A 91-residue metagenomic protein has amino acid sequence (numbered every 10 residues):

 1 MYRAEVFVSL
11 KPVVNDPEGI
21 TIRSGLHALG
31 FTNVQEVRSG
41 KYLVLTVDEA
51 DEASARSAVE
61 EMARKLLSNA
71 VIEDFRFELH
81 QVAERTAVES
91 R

Functional and structural regions predicted by a protein language model:
M1-V82, T86-R91: Long, contiguous binding/interaction regions
